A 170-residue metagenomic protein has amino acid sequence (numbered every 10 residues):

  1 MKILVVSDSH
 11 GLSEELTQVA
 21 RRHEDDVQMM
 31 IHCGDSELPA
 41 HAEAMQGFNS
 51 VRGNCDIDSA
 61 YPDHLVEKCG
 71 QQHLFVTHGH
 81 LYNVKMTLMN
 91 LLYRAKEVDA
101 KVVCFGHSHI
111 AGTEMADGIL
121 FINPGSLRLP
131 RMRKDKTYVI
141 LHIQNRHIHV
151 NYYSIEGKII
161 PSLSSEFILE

Functional and structural regions predicted by a protein language model:
K2-D8, H73-H80, L120-G125, N151: Active-site-proximal beta-strand elements of phosphoester/diester hydrolases
K2-G70: Core catalytic region of metal-dependent phosphoesterases/phosphodiesterases, especially metallo-beta-lactamase-like
S7-H10, G34-S36, N54-D56, G79-L81 (+3 more regions): Active-site metal-binding loops of divalent metal-dependent hydrolases
L16, A42-A44, Y61-D63, M86-T87 (+3 more regions): Short, well-ordered secondary-structure micro-motifs
N49, V84-H147: Conserved beta-sheet core of the metallophosphoesterase superfamily
V51-N54, D58-K101: Helix-adjacent hinge/juxtasegments
D58, P130-M132, I159: Short glycine/serine/proline-enriched coil/turn segments at secondary-structure junctions
Q144-E170: Charged phosphate-binding loop/patch that engages nucleotide di/tri-phosphates or the phosphate backbone of nucleic
